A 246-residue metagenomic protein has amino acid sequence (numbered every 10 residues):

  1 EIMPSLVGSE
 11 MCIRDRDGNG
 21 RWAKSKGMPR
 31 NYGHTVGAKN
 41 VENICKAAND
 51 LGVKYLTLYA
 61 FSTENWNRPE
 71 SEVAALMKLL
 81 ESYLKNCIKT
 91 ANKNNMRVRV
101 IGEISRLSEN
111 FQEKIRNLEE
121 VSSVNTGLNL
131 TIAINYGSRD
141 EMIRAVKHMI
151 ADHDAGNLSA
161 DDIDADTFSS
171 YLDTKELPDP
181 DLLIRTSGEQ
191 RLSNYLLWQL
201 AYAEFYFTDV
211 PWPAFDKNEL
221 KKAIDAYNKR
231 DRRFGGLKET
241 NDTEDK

Functional and structural regions predicted by a protein language model:
E1-G8: Positively charged, low-complexity/disordered segments
S9-E10, R14-K246: Flexible, compositionally biased loop and terminal segments
